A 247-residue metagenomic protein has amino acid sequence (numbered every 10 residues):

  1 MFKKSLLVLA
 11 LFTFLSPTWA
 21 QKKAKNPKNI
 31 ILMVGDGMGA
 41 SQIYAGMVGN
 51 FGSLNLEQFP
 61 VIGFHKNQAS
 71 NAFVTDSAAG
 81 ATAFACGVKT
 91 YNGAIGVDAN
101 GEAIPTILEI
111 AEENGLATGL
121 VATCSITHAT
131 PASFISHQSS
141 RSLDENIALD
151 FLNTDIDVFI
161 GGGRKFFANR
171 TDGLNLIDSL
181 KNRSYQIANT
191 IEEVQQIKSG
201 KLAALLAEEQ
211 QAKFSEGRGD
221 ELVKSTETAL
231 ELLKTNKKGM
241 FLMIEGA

Functional and structural regions predicted by a protein language model:
M1-K22: Bacterial Sec-dependent N-terminal signal peptides
L9-A10, S125, L205-A207: N-terminal leader/targeting segments
Q21-R170, L174-V194, G200-K201: N-terminal catalytic scaffold of extracellular/periplasmic and nuclease hydrolases that process anionic headgroups
I191-A247: Anion-binding catalytic surfaces of enzymes that hydrolyze or transfer phosphate/sulfate esters
